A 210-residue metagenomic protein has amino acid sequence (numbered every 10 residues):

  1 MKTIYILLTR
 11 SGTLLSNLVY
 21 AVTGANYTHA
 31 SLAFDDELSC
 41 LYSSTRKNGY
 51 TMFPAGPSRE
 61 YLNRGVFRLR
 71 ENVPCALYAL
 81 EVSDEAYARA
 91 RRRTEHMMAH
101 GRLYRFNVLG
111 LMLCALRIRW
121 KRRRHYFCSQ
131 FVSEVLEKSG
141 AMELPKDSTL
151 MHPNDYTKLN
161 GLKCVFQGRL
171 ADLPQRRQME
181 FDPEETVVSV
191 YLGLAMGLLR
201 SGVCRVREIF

Functional and structural regions predicted by a protein language model:
M1-F210: Cysteine-nucleophile amide-bond enzymes
